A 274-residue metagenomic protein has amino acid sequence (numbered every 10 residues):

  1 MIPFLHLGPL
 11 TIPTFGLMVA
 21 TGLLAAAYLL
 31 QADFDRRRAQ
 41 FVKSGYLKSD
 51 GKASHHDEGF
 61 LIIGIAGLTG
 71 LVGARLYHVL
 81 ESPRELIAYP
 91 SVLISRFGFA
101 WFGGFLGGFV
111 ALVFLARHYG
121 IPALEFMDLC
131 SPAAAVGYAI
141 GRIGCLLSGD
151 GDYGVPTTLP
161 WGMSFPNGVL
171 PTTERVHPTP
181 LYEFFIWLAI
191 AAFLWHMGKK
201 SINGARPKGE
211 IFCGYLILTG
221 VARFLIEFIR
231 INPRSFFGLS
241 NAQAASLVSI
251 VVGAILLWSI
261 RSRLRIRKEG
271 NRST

Functional and structural regions predicted by a protein language model:
M1-T274: Hydrophobic, membrane-interfacing alpha helices
